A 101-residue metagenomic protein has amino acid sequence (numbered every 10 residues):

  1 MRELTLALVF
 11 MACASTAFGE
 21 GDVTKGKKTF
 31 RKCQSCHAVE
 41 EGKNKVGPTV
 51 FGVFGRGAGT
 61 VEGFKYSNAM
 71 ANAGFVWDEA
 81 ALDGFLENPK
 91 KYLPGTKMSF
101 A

Functional and structural regions predicted by a protein language model:
L4-C13: Sec-dependent N-terminal signal peptides
S15-F30: Electrostatic cytochrome c docking/interface patches
V23-K27, E41-E79, K97-F100: Gly/Gly-Pro-rich "capping" loops immediately C-terminal to redox-active cysteine motifs in periplasmic/lumenal
F30-V39: The canonical Cys-X-X-Cys-His
E79, D83-E87: An amphipathic alpha-helix signature
P89-Y92: Non-DNA-binding regulatory cores of transcription-related proteins, predominantly C-terminal effector-binding
